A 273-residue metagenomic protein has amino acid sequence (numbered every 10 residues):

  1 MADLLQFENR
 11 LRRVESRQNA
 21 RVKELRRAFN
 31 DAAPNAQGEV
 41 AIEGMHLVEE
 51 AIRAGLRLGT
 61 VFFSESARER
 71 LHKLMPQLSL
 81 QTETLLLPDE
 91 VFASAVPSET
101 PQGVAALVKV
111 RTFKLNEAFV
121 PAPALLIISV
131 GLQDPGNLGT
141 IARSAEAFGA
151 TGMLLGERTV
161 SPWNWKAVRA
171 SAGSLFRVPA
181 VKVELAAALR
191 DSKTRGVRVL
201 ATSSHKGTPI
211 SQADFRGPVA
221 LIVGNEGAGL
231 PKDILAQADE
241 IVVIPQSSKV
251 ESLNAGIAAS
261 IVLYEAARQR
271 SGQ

Functional and structural regions predicted by a protein language model:
M1-E99: N-terminal positively charged helical leader segments and presequences
V14, V40, V130-G131, G156-E157 (+3 more regions): Glycine- and other small-residue-rich loops at beta-strand/loop junctions that grip anionic moieties
G38, I128-Q133, V242-E251: Short pre-catalytic strand/loop immediately N-terminal to key active-site residues, enriched for Gly-Thr
H46, R53, L85, L107 (+2 more regions): RNA substrate-binding interface of SAM-dependent RNA methyltransferases
S66-R68, D89-V91, R158-V160, E226-A228 (+1 more regions): Short, acidic/turn-prone active-site loops that include or flank metal/cofactor- and phosphate-binding residues
A106, S144-F148, E157-S174, K232-Q273: Structured adenosyl-cofactor binding patch, chiefly the S-adenosyl-L-methionine
L200-V250, N254: Active-site/ligand-binding-proximal alpha/beta "capping" segment
